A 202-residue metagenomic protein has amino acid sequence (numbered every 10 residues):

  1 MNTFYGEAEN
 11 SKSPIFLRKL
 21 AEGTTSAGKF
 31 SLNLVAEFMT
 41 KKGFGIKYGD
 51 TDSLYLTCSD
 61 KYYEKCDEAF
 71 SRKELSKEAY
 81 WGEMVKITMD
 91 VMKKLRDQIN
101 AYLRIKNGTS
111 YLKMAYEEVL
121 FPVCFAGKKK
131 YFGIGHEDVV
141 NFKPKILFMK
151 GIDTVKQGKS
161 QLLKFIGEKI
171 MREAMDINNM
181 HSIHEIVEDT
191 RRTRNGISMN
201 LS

Functional and structural regions predicted by a protein language model:
M1, D52: Short, conserved catalytic/metal-binding motifs centered on acidic residues
N2-S11: Active-site cores of enzymes that catalyze phosphoryl transfer or operate on phosphate-rich substrates
N10-A21: Inter-lobe coupling/hinge region of RecA-like P-loop helicase motors
L17, T25-T51, S59-S202: DNA-dependent DNA polymerase catalytic subunits
